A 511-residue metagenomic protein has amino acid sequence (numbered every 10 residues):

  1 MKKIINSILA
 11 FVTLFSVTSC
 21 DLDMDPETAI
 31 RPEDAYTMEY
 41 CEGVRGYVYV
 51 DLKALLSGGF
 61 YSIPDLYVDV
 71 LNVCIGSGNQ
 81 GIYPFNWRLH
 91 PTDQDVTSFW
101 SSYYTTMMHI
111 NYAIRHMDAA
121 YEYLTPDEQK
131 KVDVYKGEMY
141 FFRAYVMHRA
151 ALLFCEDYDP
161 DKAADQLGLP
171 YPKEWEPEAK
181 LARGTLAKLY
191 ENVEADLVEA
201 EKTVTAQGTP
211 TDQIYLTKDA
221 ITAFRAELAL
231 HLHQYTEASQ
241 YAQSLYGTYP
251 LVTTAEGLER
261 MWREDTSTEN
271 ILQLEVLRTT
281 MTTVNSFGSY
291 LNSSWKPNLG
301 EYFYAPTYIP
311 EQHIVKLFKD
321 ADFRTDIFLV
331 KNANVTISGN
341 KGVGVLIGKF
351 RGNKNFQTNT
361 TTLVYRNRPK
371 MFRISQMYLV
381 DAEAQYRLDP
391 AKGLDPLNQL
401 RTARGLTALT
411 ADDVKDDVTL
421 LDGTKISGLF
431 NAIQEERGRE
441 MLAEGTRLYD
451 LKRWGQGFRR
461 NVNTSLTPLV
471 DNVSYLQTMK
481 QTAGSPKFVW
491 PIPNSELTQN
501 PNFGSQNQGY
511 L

Functional and structural regions predicted by a protein language model:
M1-T18: Sec-dependent bacterial lipoprotein signal peptides
C20-V68, E259, I314, F318-K319 (+1 more regions): Membrane-proximal, proline-rich intrinsically disordered regions
I30-A35, F60-I75, E156-D165, A206-S289 (+1 more regions): Short, surface-exposed recognition loops and adjoining beta-strand edges that mediate ligand/DNA contacts, enriched
G43, S239-I374, L406-T419, I426 (+6 more regions): Hydrophobic-face positions in mid-chain alpha helices that act as interaction patches
Q80-F154, G184, K202-T205, T362-P369 (+1 more regions): Conserved, well-structured interaction surfaces
M107-I110, Y190, L197, A242 (+1 more regions): Inward-facing hydrophobic residues that define packing positions of alpha-helical scaffold repeats
Y235, P390-A391: TPR-repeat structural position
